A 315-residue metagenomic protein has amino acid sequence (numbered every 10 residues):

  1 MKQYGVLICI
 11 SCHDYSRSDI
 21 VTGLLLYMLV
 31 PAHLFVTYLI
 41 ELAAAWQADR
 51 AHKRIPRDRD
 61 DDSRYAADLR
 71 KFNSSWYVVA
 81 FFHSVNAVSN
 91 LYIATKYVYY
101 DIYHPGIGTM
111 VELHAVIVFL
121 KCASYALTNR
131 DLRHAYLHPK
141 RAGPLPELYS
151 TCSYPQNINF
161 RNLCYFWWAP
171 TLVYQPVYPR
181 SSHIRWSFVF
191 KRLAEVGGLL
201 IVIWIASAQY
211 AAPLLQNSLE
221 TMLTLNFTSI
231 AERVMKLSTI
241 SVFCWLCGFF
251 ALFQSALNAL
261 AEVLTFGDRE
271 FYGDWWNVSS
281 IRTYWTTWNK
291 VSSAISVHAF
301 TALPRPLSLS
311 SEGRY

Functional and structural regions predicted by a protein language model:
M1-L24, L42-D49, F72-S74, Y92-M110 (+4 more regions): Membrane-lumen (extracellular) interface motif
S16-G197: Intramembrane catalytic core of multi-pass membrane enzymes that act on lipidic substrates
H33-I40, A44, A123, V202-Y210 (+1 more regions): Alpha-helical membrane-inserting segments
L148-E195, L200, Q216-Y315: Membrane-interfacial catalytic/cofactor-binding modules of polytopic membrane enzymes
